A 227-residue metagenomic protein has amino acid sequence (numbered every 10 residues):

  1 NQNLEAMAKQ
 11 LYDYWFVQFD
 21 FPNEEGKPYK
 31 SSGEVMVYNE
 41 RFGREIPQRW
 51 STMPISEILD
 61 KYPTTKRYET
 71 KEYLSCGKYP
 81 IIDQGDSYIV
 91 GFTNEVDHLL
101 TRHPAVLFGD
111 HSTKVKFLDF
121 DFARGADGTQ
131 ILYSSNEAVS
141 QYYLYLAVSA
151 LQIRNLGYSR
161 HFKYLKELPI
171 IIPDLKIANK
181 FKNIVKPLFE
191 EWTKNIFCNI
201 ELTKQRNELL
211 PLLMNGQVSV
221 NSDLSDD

Functional and structural regions predicted by a protein language model:
N1-W15, S31-K66, S75-S87, L175-N221 (+1 more regions): Non-catalytic DNA-recognition/assembly elements of restriction-modification systems
E45, T129-E137, Q152-R154, Y164-E191: Proline-centric
I58-E69, T101-H103, H111: Alpha-helix capping/hinge segments and adjacent helical runs
E72: Polyanion-binding catalytic cores of nucleic-acid enzymes and NTP/SAM-utilizing transferases
D83-E167: A short beta-sheet element
